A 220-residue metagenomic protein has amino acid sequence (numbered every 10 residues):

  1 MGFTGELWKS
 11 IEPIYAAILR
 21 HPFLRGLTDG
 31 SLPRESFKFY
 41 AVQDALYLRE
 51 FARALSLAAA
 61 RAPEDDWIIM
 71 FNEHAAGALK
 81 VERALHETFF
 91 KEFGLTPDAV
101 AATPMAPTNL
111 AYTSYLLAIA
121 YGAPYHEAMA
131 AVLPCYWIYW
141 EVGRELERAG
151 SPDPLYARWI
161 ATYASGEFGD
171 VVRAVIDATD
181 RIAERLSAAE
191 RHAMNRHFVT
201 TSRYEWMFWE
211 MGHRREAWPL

Functional and structural regions predicted by a protein language model:
M1-F3, L27-K38, F93, Y121-A123 (+2 more regions): Short, charged, low-complexity loops and linkers
M1-L24, G166-D177: Acidic, low-complexity proline/glycine-rich segments
E12-A17, L32-R61, K80-V81, A130-W140 (+1 more regions): Alpha-helical bundle segments that constitute or directly flank the non-heme di-iron/ferroxidase center
F23-D29, L116-A118, R181-A188: Short, charged/polar, low-complexity loop and linker segments that flank or interrupt alpha-helical bundles
A58-A62, A120, G143-G150, I182 (+3 more regions): Secondary-structure edge/capping motif, primarily at the C-terminal ends of alpha-helices and the immediately following
D66-G169, V199, R203: Active-site-proximal alpha-helical scaffolds that flank and shape metal-associated catalytic sites
F168-F198: Long amphipathic all-alpha helical oligomerization modules
M194-L220: Acidic, carboxylate-rich catalytic segments that either coordinate divalent cations
